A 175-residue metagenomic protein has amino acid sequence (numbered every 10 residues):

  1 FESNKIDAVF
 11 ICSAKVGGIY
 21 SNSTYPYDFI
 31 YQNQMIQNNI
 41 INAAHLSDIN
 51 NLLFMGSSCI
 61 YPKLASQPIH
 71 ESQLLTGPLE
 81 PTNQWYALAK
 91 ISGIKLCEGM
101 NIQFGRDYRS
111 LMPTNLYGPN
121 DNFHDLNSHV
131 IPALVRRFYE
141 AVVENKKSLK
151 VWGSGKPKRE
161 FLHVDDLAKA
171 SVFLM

Functional and structural regions predicted by a protein language model:
F1-Q34, L46: NAD(P)H-binding glycine-rich loop region in Rossmannoid oxidoreductase-like domains and their noncatalytic homologs
A8, I36, N51, S92-G93 (+1 more regions): Conserved cofactor-binding/catalytic machinery of classical short-chain dehydrogenase/reductase
I11, N38-N83, R109: Conserved Rossmann-fold NAD(P)-dependent oxidoreductase catalytic core, especially the SDR/UDP-sugar
A14-K15, S57, P113-L116: Active-site loop/turn elements of alpha/beta-hydrolase fold enzymes, especially the short glycine-/histidine-rich
L64-Q73, L96-F173: NAD(P)-dependent short-chain dehydrogenase/reductase
L79-W85, G99, D125: Active-site loop-to-helix junction immediately N-terminal to the catalytic Tyr of the SDR YXXXK motif in Rossmann-fold
W85, A89-S92: Active-site helix of classical SDR
